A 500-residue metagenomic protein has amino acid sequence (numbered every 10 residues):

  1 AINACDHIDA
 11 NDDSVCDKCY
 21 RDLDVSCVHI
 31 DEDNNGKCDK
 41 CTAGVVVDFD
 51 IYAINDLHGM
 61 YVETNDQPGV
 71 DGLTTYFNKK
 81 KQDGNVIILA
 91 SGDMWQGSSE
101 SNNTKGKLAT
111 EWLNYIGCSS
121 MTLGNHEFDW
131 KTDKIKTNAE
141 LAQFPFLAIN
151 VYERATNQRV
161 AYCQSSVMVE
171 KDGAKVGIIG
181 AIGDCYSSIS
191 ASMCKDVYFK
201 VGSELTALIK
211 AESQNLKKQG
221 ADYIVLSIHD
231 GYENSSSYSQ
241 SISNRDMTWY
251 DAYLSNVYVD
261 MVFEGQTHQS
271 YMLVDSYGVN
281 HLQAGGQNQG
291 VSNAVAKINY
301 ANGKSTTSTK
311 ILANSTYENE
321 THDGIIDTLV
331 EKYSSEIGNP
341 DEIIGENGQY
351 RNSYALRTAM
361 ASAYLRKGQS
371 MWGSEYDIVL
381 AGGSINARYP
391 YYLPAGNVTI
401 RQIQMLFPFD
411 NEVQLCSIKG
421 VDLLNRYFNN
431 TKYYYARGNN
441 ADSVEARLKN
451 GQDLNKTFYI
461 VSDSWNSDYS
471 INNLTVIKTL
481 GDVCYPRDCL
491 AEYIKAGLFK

Functional and structural regions predicted by a protein language model:
H7-N11, H29-D33: Acidic, divalent-cation-chelating loop motifs in proteins
S14, G36: Acidic, glycine-anchored loop motifs typical of Ca2+
D17, D39: Cys/His/Pro-rich metal-binding microdomains
Y20, T42: Cys/His-coordinated zinc-binding microdomains
D24: Short functional micro-motifs and their immediate structural scaffolds
G44-T316, V379, S417: Acidic, metal/ion-coordinating pockets
V47-D48, G59-M60, Y186-I189, D196-Y198 (+3 more regions): Catalytic centers of hydrolytic enzymes
